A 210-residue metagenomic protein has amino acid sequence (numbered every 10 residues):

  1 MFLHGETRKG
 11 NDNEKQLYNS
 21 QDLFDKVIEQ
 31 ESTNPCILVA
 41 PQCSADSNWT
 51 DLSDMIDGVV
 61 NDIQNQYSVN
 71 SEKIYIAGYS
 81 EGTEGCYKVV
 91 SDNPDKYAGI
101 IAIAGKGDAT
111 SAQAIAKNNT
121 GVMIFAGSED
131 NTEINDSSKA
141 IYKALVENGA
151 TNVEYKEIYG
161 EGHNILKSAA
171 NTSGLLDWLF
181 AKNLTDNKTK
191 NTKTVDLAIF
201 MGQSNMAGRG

Functional and structural regions predicted by a protein language model:
F2-N11, C43, Q64-Y67, Y79 (+5 more regions): Cell-envelope and extracellular/periplasmic
L3-M55, G202: Active-site machinery of serine-nucleophile hydrolases
G10-Q16, T50-S53, K88-V89, A112-Q113 (+4 more regions): Short, solvent-exposed loop/turn and secondary-structure capping segments
N11-K26, A77, T83-I115, T120 (+1 more regions): Mobile cap/lid helix-loop segments that gate and shape the active-site cleft of serine hydrolases
T33-I37, N70-I74, P94-G99, N118-V122 (+2 more regions): Loop/turn elements at helix/coil->beta-strand transitions in domains of secreted/extracellular proteins
S44-S80: Gly/Ser-rich "nucleophile elbow"/oxyanion-hole loop immediately N-terminal to the catalytic nucleophile in hydrolases
L52-V59, G82-C86, N93, S137-I141 (+1 more regions): Stable alpha-helical elements in mature extracytoplasmic
V122-F125, E129-T189: C-terminal catalytic histidine-bearing segment of alpha/beta-hydrolase fold enzymes
